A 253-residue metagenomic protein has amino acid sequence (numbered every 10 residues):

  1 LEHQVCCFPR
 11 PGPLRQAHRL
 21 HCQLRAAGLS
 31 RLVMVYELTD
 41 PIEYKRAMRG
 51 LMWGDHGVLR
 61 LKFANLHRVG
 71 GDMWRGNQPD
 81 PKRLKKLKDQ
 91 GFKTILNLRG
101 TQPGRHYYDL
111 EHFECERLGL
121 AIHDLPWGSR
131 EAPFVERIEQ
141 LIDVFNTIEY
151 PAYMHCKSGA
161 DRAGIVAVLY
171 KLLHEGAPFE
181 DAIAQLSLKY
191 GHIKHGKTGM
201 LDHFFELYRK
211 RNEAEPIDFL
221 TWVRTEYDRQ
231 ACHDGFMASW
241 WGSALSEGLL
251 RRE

Functional and structural regions predicted by a protein language model:
E2-V5, A17, A26-A27: Acidic, Ala/Val/Gly-enriched low-complexity intrinsically disordered segments
C6-C7, C22: Cysteine-centered motifs
R19, L24-A152, I165-E253: Cys-dependent protein tyrosine phosphatase-like superfamily
C156: Short cysteine clusters
G159: Substrate/cofactor-recognition hotspot
R162: Glycine/aspartate-rich loop-and-adjacent alpha/beta segment that forms the canonical ThDP
